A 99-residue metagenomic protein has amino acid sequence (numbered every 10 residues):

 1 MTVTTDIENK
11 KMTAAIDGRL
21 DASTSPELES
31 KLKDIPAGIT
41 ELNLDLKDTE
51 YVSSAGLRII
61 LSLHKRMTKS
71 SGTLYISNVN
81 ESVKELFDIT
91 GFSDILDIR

Functional and structural regions predicted by a protein language model:
T2-E29, K47: STAS-typified acidic loop motif
A22-I95: Amphipathic alpha-helical interaction surfaces in cytosolic regulatory modules
D97-R99: Short acidic-hydrophobic, aromatic-tinged amphipathic segments that line or gate anion-handling sites
